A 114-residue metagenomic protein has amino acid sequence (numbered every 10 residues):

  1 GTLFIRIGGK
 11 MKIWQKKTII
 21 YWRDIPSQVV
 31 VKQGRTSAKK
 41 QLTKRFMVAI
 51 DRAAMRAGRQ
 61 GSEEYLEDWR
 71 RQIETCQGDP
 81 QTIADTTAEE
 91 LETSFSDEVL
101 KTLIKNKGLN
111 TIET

Functional and structural regions predicted by a protein language model:
F4, L42-K44, S96: Generic structural signal for alpha-helix starts
F4-S37: Short, charged/polar N-terminal "headpieces" of proteins
G34-R71: Acidic, aromatic-enriched beta-alpha/helix-loop junctions
S37, Q41, G78-T82, T86: Alpha-helix boundary/N-cap detector
D68-Q81: Mid-chain, well-packed structural core segment of small domains
A84-T114: C-terminal charged interaction modules
